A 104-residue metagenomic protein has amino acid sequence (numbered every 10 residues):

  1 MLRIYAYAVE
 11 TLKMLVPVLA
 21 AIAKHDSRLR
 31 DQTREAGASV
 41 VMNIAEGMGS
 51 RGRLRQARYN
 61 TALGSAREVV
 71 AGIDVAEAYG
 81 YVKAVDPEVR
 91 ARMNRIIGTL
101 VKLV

Functional and structural regions predicted by a protein language model:
M1-V104: Amphipathic alpha-helical assembly/interaction segments
